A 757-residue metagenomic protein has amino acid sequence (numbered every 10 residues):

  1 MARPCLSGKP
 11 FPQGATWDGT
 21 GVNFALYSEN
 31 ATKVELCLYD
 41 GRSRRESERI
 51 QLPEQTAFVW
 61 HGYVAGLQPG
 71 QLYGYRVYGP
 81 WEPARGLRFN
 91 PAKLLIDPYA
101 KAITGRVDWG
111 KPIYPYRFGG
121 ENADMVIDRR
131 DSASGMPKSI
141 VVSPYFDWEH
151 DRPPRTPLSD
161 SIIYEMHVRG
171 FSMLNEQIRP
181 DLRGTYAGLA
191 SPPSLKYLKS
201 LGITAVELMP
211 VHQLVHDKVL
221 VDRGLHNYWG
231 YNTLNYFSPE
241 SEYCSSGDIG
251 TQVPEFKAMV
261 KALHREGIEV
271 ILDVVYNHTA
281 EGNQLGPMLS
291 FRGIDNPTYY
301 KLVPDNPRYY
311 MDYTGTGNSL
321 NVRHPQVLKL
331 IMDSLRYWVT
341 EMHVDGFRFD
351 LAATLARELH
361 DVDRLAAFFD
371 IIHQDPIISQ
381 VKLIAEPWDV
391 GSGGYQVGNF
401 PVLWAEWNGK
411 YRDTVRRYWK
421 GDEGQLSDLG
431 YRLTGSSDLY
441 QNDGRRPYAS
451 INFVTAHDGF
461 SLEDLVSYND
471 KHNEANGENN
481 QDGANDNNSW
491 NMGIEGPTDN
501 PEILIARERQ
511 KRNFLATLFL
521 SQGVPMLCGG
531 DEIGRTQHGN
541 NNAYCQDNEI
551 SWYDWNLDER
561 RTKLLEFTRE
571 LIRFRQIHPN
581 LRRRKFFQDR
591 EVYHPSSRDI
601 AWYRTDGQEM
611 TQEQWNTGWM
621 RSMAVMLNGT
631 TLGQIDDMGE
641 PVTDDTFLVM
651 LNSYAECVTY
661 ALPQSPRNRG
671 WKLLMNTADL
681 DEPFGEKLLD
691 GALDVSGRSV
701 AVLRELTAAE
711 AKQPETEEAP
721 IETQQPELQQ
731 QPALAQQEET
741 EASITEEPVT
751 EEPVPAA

Functional and structural regions predicted by a protein language model:
M1-Y164, R169, L198, T498 (+3 more regions): Carbohydrate-interacting/catalytic domains
S28, E54-T56, G66-Q68, G79 (+20 more regions): Short, flexible loop/turn elements at secondary-structure junctions
R49, E176-P192, Y468-N473, D637-G639 (+1 more regions): Short, polar loop/linker segments at the starts of domains and inter-domain junctions
V77-D147, D217-N232, E266, G286-Y313 (+2 more regions): Core domains of carbohydrate- and sulfate-ester-processing enzymes
S132, H167-V344, L351-Q374, L439: Substrate-binding/active-site clefts of carbohydrate-active enzymes
I162-Y164, V206, V270-L272, F347 (+2 more regions): Hydrophobic faces of well-ordered beta-strands that scaffold small-molecule active sites in alpha/beta enzyme cores
F171-M173, L214-D217, C244-S245, N277-M288 (+9 more regions): Flexible loop/turn segments at secondary-structure boundaries
R364-G529, I533-G534, N542-Q546, P579-R604 (+4 more regions): Conserved alpha/beta catalytic core and glycan-binding cleft of carbohydrate-active enzymes
